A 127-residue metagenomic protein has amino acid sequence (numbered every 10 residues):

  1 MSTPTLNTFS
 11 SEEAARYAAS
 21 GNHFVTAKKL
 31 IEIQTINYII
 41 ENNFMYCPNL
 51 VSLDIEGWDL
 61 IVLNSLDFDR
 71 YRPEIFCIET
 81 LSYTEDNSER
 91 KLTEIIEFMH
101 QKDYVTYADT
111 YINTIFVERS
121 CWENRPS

Functional and structural regions predicted by a protein language model:
M1-S127: Phosphate/nucleotide-binding beta-alpha loop and adjacent structural elements of enzyme active sites
